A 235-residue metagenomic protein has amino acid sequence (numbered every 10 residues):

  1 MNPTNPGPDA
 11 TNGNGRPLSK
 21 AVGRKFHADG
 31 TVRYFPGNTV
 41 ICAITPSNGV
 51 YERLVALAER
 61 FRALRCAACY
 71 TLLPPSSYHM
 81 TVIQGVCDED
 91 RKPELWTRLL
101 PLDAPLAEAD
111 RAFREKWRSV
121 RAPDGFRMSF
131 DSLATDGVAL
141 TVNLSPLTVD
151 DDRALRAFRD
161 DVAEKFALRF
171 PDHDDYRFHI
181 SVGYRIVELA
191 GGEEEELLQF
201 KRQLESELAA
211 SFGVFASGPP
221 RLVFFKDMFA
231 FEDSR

Functional and structural regions predicted by a protein language model:
M1-R235: Histidine-dependent nucleotide/RNA phosphoesterase domain, centered on the 2H-phosphoesterase fold with its duplicated
